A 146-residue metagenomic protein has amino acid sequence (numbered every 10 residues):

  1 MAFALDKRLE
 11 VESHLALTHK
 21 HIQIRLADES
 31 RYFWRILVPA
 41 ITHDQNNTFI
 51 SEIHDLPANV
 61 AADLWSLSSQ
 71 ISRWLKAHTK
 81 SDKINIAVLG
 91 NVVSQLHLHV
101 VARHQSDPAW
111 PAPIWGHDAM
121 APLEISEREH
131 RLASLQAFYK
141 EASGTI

Functional and structural regions predicted by a protein language model:
M1-I146: HIT superfamily nucleotide-processing domains
